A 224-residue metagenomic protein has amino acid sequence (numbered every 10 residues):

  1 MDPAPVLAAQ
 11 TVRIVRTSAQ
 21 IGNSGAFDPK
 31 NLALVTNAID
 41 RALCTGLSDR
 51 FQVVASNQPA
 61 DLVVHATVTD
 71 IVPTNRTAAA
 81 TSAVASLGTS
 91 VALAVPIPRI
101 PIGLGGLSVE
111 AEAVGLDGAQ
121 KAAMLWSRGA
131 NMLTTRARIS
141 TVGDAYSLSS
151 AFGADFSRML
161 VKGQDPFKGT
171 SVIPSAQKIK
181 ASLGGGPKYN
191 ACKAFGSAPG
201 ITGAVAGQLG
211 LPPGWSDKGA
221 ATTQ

Functional and structural regions predicted by a protein language model:
M1-D2, D28-L32, T36-A38, C44-Q52 (+1 more regions): N-terminal post-signal-peptidase region of extra-cytosolic proteins
M1-N37, M132, V161-Q224: A structural "domain/chain start" motif
V15-Q20, V68-I71, W126-G129: Generic short beta-strand segments
A19, D40-Q52, P73, S157-D165: Sec-exported extracytoplasmic/periplasmic mature domains
A26, L93-S108, A113-M159: Short secondary-structure boundary motifs at beta->alpha junctions and helix caps
D49-R50, S56-L116, R136, A191-Q224: Surface-exposed short loop/turn segments
